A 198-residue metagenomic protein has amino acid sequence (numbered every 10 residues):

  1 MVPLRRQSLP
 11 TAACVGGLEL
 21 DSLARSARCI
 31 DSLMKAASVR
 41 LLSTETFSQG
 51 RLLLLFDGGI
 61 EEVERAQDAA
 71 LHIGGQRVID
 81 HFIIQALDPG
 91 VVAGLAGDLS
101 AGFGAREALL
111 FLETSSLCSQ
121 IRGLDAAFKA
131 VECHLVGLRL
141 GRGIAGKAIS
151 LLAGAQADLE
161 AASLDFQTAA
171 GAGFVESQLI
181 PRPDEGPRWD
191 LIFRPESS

Functional and structural regions predicted by a protein language model:
V2-R5, T11, G50-L55, R77 (+2 more regions): Metallocofactor- and cofactor-centric catalytic cores in central/energy metabolism, strongly enriched
P3-D57, E61, I121: The feature marks the first
P10-S32, Q76-V78, G102-E132: Surface-exposed, low-hydrophobicity interaction/linker segments
A37-R40, A70-I79, A130-E132, Q167-V175: A common structural junction motif
L41-S43, L52-L87: Acidic (E/D-rich), amphipathic helical modules within compact regulatory domains
D57-V63, L152-L159: Helix N-cap motif at beta-to-alpha junctions
V91-A108, G186-S198: Short, low-order "capping/linker" segments at domain edges
